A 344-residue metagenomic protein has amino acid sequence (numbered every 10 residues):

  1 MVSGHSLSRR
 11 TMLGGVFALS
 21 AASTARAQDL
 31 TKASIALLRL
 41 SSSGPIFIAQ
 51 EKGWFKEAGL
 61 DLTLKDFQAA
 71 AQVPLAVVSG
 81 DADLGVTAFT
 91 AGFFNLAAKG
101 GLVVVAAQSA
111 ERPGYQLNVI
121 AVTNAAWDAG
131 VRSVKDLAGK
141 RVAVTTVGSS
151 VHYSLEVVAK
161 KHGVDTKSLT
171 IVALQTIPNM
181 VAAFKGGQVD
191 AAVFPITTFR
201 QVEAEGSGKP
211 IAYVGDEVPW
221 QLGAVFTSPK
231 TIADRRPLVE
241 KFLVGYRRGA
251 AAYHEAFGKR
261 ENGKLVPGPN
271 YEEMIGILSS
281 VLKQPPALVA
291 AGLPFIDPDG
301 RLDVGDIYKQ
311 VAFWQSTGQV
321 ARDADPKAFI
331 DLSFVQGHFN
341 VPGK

Functional and structural regions predicted by a protein language model:
V2-L19: N-terminal secretory signal peptides and thylakoid transit peptides that target proteins across membranes
S23-A27: Sec/Tat signal peptide C-region and signal peptidase I cleavage site
Q28-V164, I171-L174, D190-I196, Y213 (+1 more regions): Short, glycine-/small- and polar/acidic-enriched structural segments that line small-molecule recognition paths
V73-A76, A91-G92, N179-A183, F199 (+1 more regions): Short, hydrophobic alpha-helical packing/hinge segments within bilobed ligand-binding/sensory domains
A110-V119, E203-T231, R235, L243-Y246 (+2 more regions): Periplasmic-binding protein-like
A125-S133, K230-V239: Short helix-loop capping/hinge motifs at secondary-structure junctions, enriched in acidic/polar residues
A233-A321: Secondary-structure end/capping motifs
I307-K344: Conserved C-terminal helix/tail region of periplasmic/extracytoplasmic solute-binding proteins
